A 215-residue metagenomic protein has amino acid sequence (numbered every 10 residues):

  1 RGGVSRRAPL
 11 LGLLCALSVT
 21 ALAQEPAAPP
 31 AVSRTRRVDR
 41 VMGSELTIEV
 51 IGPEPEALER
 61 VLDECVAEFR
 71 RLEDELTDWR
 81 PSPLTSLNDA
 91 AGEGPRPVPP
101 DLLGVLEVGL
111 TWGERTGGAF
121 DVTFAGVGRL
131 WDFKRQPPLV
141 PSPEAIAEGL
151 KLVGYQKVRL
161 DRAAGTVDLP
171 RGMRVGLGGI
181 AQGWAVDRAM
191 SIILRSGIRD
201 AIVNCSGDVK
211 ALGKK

Functional and structural regions predicted by a protein language model:
R1-G3: Short, Lys/Arg-enriched N-terminal segments with co-localized hydrophobic residues within the first ~10-30 amino acids
S5-L177, A181, L194-D200: A contiguous, well-ordered beta/alpha segment that forms the leading edge of an enzyme domain
T20, I51, D187, K214-K215: Ubiquitous "structural anchor" signal
E49, T123, R188-A189, L212: Generic hydrophobic alpha-helical membrane-span motif
G179-A189: A conserved glycine-rich
I202-C205: Beta-strand segments within the central parallel beta-sheet cores of soluble alpha/beta enzyme folds
G207-K214: Beta-rich nucleic-acid/ligand-interaction surfaces
